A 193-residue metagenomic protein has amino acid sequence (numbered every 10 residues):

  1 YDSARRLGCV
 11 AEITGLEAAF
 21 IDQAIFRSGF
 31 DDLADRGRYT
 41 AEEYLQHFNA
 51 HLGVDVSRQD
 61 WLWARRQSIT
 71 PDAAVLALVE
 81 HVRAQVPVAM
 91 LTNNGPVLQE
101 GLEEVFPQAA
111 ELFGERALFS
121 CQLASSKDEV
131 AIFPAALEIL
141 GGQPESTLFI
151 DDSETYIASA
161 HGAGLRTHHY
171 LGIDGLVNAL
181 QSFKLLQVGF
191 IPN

Functional and structural regions predicted by a protein language model:
Y1-F26, A50-V54, G162-A163: Active-site neighborhood of HAD-like aspartate-dependent phosphohydrolases
D31-W61: A metal-dependent, Asp-based hydrolase signature
A50, R58-A89, V130, I173-D174: Short, acidic loop-to-helix structural element flanking the phosphoryl-transfer center in phosphate-processing enzymes
P96-L148: Substrate-recognition "cap/lid" segment bordering the active-site pocket of phosphatases
Q99, I157-A158, V177: Short alpha-helix immediately C-terminal to the canonical SAM-binding loop
I132, D152-L165: Acidic, divalent-metal-coordinating active-site segment for phosphoryl/phosphodiester hydrolysis, typified by short
A135, G142, H161-H169, I173-N193: C-terminal cap/substrate-recognition subdomain and adjoining C-terminal extension of metal-dependent phosphatase-like
